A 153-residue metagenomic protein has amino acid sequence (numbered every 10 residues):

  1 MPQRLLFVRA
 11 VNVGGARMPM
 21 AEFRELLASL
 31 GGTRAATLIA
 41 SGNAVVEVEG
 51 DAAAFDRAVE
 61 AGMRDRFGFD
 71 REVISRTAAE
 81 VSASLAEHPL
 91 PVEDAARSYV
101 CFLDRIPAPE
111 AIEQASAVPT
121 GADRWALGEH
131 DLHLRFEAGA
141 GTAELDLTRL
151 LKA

Functional and structural regions predicted by a protein language model:
P2-A153: Surface-exposed, charge/polar-rich loops and edge strands
